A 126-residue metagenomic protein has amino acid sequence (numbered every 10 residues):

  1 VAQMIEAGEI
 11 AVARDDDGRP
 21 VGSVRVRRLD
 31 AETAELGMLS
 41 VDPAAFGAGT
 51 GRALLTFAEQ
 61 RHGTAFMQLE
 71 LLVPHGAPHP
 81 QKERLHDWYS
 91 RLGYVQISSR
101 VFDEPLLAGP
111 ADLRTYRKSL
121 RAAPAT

Functional and structural regions predicted by a protein language model:
V1-I10: Active-site rim helix/loop that mediates acceptor-substrate recognition in acyltransferases
G8, P110-R117: Short hydrophobic/aromatic beta-strand or adjacent loop that forms the aromatic wall/cage of a ligand/substrate-binding
V12, R19-R28, T33-S40: Conserved beta-strand in the GNAT
R14-D15, R100: Core beta-strand residues in small-molecule sensory/regulatory alpha/beta domains
L39-G47, L71-H75: A short, internal acetyl-CoA/4′-phosphopantetheine-binding micro-motif in the GNAT/acyltransferase core
V41, G47-Q60, R91: Conserved acetyl-CoA-binding loop-helix of GNAT-fold acetyltransferases
R52, P74-S99, A108-G109: Conserved active-site alpha-helix within GNAT-family acetyltransferase domains
L55, R61-Q81: Conserved GNAT acetyl-CoA-binding A-motif
